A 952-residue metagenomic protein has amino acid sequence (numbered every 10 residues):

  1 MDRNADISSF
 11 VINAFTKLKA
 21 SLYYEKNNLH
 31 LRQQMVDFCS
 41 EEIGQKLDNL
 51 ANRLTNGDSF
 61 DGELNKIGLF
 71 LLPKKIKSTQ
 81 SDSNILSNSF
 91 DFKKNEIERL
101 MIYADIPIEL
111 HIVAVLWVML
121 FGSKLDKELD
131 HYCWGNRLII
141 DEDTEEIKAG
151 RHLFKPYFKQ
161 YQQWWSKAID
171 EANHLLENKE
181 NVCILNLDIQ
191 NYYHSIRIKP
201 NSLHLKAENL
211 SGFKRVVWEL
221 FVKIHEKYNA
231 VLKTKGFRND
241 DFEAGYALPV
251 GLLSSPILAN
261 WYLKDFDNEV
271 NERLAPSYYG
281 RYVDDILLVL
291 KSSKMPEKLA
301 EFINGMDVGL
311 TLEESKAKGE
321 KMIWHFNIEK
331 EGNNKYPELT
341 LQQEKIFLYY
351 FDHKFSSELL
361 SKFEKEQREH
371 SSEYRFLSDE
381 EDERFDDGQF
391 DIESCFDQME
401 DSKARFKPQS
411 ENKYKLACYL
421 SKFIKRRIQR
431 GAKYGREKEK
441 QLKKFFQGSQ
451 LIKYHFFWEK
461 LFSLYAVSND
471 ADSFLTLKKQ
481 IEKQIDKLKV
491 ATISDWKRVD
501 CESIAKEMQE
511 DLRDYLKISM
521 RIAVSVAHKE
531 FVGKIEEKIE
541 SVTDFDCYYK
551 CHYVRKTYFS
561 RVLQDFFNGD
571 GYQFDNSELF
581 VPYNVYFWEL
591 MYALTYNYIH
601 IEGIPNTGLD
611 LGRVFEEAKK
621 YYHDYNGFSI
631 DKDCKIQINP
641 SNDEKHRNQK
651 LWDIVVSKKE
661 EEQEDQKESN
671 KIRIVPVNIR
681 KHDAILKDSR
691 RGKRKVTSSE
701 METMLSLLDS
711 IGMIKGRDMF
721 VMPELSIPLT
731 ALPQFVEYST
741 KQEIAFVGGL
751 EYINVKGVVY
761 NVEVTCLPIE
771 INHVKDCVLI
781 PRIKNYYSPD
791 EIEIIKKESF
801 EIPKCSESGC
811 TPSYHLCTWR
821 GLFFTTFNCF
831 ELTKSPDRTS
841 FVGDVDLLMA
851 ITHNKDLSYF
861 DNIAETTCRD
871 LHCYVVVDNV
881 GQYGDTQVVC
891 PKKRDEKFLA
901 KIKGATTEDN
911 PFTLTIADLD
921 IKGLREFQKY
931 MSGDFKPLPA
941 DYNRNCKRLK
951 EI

Functional and structural regions predicted by a protein language model:
M1-V216, D241-F242, F445, V490-D500: Conserved two-metal-ion catalytic palm core of "right-hand" nucleic acid polymerases, unifying RNA-dependent RNA
K26-S40, D631-M719, S726: N-terminal, active-site-proximal structural segment of metallo-dependent hydrolase catalytic domains
D170-V283, L287-A300, T340, L348 (+1 more regions): Conserved polymerase palm-domain catalytic core
S293-K444: C-terminal polymerase-core module
E510, D514-S657, E662: Charge-dense, extended regions
K550, V554-L563, D718, P728-E751 (+1 more regions): CN hydrolase (nitrilase-like) catalytic-core segments centered on the catalytic cysteine and neighboring Lys/Glu
Q637-E664, V758-G843, I863, G933: Active-site catalytic loop in hydrolytic enzyme cores
K671-K693, P781-I783, G821-E831, M849-I851: Active-site-proximal beta-strand elements of phosphoester/diester hydrolases
